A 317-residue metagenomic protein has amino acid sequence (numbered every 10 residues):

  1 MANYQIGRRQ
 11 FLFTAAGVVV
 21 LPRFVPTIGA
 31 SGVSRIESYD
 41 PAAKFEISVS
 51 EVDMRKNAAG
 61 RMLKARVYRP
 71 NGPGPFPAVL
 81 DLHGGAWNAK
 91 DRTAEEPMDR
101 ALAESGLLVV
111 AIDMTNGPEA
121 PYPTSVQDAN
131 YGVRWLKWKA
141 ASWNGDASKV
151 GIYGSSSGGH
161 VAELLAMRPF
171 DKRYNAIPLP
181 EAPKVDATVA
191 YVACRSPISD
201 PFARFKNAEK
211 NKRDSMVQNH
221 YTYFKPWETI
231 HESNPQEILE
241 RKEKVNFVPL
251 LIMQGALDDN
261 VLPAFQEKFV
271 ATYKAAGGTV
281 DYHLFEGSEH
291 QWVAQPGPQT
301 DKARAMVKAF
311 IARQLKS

Functional and structural regions predicted by a protein language model:
A2-V19: N-terminal secretory signal peptides and thylakoid transit peptides that target proteins across membranes
V33-G72: N-terminal cap/lid segment of alpha/beta-hydrolase-fold proteins
P41, Y174-N175, L179, A203-R241: Mobile cap/lid helix-loop segments that gate and shape the active-site cleft of serine hydrolases
T93-V110: Short amphipathic alpha-helix adjacent to the substrate-entry channel of hydrolases
W138-S142, D146-N207: Primarily recognizes the serine-hydrolase "nucleophile elbow" in alpha/beta-hydrolase and SGNH/GDSL folds
E181-D186, Y191, D200, W227-L251: The feature captures the conserved acid-bearing segment of alpha/beta-hydrolase catalytic domains
I252-Q254, D258: Short beta-strand/loop motif that positions the catalytic acidic residue of the alpha/beta-hydrolase fold
M253, A264-S317: C-terminal catalytic histidine-bearing segment of alpha/beta-hydrolase fold enzymes
